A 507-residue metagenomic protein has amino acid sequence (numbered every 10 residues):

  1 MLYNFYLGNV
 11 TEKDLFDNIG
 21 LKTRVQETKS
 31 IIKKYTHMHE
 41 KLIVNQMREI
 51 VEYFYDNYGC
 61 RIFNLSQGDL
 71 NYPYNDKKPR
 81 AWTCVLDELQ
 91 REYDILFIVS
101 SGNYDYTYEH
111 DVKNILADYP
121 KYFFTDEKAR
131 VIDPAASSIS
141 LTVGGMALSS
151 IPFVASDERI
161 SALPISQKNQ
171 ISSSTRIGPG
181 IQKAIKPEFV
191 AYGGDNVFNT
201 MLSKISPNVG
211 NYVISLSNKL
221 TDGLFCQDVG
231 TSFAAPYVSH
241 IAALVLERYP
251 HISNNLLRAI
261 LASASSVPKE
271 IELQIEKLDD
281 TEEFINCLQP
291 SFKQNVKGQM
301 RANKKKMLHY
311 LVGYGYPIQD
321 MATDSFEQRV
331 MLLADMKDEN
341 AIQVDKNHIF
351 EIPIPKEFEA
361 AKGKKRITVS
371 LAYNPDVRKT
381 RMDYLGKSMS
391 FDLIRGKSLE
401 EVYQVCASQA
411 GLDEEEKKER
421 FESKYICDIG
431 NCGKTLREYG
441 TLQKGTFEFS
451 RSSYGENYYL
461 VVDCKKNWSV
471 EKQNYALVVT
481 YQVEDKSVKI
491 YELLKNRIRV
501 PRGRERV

Functional and structural regions predicted by a protein language model:
M1-N18, C226-L246: Active-site alpha-helical elements of protease catalytic centers
M1-N75, L261: Subtilisin-like peptidase catalytic core
N64-S66, F97-G102, V143: Active-site neighborhood of phospho(di)ester-bond hydrolases with catalytic His/Asp-centered motifs
V131, Y384-D413, K418, E422-Y425 (+1 more regions): C-terminal edge strands of extracellular/lumenal beta-sandwich accessory domains
M146-A235: Catalytic-core environment of secreted peptidases
Y249-I275: An often Trp-containing, charged/polar helix-loop segment at the C-terminal end of enzyme catalytic cores
I285-L393: Secreted peptidase-domain scaffold signal
G430-S453: Beta-sandwich interaction modules
